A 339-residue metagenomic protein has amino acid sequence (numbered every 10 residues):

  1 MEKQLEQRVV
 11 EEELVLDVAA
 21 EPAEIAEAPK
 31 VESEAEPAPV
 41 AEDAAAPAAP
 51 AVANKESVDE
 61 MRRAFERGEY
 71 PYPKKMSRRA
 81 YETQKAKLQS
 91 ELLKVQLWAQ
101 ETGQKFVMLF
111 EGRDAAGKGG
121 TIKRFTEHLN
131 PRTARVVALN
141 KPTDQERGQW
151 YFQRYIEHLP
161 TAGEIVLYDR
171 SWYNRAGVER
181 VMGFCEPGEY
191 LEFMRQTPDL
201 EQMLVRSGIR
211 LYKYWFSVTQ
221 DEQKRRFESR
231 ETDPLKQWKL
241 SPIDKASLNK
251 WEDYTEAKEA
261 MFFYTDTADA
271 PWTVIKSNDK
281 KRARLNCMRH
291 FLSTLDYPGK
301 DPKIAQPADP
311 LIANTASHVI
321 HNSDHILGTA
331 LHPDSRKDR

Functional and structural regions predicted by a protein language model:
E2-L5, E11-A19, A23-K87: Charged, amphipathic alpha-helical linker segments immediately N-terminal to NTP-binding catalytic cores
S77, R132-M194: Conserved nucleotide-sensing/catalytic segment adjacent to the nucleotide-binding pocket in NTP-handling enzymes
S90-Q100: Pre-Walker A adenine-sensing motif
M108-E111, I209-E222, P242-A246, T267-A283: Phosphate-binding beta-loop-alpha motif at adenosine-nucleotide cofactor sites
M108-T126: Glycine-rich phosphate-binding P-loop
K118, Q145-G148, N174-R180, Q220-F227 (+2 more regions): Switch/connector loops and helix/strand junctions flanking conserved nucleotide-binding motifs in nucleotide-processing
V178-M194, L204-E256, P302-L311: A glycine- and Lys/Arg-enriched "phosphate-lid" helix/loop adjacent to the NTP-binding pocket of small-molecule kinases
E256-E259, F263-R339: NTP-dependent small-molecule kinase module
